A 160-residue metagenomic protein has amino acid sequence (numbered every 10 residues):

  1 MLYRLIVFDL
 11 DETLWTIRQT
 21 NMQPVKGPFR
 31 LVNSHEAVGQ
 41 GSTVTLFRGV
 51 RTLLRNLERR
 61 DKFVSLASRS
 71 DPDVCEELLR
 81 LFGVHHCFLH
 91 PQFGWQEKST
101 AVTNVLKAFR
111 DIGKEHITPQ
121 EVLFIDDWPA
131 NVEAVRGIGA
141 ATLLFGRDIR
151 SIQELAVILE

Functional and structural regions predicted by a protein language model:
M1-I6, F29, T45, H86-L89 (+2 more regions): Asp-based, Mg2+/Mn2+-dependent phosphohydrolase catalytic module
M1-R55, R59: Active-site neighborhood of HAD-like aspartate-dependent phosphohydrolases
T13, T20, P72, A130 (+1 more regions): Conserved Rossmann-like nucleotide-cofactor binding loop
R18, Q92-W95, G146: Residues at the C-termini of beta-strands that transition into short coil/loop
Q19, C75-L78, V132-R136: A short acidic (Asp/Glu
Q19-M22, R55-K62, I112-I117, A130: Preference for well-ordered, secondary-structure-rich cores of eukaryotic proteins
G41, T45, V50-L79, H90-Q96: Substrate-recognition element of Asp-dependent hydrolases with the DxDx(T/V) motif
F82: Histidine/lysine/aspartate-rich catalytic loop segments that bind and position anionic ligands
